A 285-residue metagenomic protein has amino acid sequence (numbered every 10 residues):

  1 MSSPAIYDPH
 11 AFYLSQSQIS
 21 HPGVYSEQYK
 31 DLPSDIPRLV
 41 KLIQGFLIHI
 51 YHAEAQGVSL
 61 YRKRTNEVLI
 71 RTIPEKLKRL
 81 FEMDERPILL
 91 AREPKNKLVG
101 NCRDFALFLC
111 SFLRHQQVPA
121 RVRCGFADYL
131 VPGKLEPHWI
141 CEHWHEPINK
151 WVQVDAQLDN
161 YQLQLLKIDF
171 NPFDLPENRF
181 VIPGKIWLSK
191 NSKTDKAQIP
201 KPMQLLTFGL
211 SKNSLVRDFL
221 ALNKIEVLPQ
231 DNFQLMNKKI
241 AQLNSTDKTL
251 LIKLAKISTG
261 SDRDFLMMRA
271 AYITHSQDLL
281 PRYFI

Functional and structural regions predicted by a protein language model:
S3, Y7-S17, V40-K41, G45-H49 (+3 more regions): His-Asp-centered catalytic microenvironments across diverse enzyme cores, prominently the transglutaminase-like
P4-N96, F108: Secondary-structure boundary elements
K95-R123, C141: Cysteine-centered nucleophilic/redox motifs
